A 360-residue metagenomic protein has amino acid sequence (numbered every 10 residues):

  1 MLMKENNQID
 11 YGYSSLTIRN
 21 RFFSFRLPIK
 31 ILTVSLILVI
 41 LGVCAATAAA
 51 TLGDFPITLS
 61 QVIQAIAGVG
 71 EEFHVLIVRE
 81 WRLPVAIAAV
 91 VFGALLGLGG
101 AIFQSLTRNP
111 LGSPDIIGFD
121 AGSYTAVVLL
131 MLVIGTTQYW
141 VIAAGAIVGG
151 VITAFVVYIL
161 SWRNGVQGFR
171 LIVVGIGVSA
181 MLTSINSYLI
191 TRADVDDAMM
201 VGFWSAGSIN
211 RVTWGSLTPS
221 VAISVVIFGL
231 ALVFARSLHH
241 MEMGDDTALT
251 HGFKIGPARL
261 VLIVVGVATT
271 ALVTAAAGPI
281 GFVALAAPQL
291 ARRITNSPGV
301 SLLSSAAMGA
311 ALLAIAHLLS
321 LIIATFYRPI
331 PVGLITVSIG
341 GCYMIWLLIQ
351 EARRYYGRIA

Functional and structural regions predicted by a protein language model:
L2-A360: Alpha-helical transmembrane segments in inner-membrane proteins
